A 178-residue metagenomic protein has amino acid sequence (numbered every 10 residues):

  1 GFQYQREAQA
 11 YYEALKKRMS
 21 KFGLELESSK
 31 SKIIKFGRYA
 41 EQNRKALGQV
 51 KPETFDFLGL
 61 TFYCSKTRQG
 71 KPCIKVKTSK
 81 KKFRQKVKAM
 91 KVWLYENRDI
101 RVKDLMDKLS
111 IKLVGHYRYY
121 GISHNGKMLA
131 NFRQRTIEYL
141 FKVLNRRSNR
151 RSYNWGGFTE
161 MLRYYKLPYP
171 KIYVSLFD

Functional and structural regions predicted by a protein language model:
G1-D178: Non-catalytic terminal/accessory segments
